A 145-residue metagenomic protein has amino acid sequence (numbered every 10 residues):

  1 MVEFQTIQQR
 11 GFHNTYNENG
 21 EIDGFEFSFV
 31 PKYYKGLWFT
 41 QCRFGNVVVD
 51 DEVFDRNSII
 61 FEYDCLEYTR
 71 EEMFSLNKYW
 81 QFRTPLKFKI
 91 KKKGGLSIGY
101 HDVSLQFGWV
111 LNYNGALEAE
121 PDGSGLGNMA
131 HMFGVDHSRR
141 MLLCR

Functional and structural regions predicted by a protein language model:
M1-R145: Terminal leader/tail segments of proteins
